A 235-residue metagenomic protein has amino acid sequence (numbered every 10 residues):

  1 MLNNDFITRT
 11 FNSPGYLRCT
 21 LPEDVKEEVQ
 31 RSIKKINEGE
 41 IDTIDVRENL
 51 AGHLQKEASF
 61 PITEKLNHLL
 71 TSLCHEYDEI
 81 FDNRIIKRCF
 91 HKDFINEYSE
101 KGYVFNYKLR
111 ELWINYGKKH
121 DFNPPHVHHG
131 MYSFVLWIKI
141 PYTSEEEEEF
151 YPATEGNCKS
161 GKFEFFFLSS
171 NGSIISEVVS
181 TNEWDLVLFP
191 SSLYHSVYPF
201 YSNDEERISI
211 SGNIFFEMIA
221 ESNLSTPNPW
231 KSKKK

Functional and structural regions predicted by a protein language model:
M1-G102, L112-N115, K119-N123, K159: Non-heme Fe(II)/2-oxoglutarate
N12-Y16, S133, R207: Short hydrophobic/aromatic beta-strand or adjacent loop that forms the aromatic wall/cage of a ligand/substrate-binding
P22, G117, W137-K139, N213-E217: Solvent-exposed residues in well-ordered beta-strands and their adjoining turns, especially edge/terminal strands
R110-L188, Y198, E205-E206: Catalytic core of non-heme Fe(II) oxygenases with the double-stranded beta-helix
S169-K235: Catalytic core of Fe(II)/2-oxoglutarate
